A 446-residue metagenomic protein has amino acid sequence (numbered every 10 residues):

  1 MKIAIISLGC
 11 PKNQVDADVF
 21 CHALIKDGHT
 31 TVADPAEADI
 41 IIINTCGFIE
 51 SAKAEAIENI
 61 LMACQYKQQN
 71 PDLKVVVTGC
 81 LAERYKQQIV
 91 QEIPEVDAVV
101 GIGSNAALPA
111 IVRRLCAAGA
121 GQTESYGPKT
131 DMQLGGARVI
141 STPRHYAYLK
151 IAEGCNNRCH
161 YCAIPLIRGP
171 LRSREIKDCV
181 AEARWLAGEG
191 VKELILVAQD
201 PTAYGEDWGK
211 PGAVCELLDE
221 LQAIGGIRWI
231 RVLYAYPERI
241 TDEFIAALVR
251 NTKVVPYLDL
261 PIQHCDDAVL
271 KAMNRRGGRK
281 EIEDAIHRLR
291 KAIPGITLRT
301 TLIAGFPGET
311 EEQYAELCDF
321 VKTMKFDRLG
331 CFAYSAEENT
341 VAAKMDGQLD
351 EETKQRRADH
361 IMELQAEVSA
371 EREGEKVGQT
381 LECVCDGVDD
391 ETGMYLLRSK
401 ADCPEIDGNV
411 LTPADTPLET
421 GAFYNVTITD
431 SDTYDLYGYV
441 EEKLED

Functional and structural regions predicted by a protein language model:
M1-Y204, E243, L248, L258 (+7 more regions): Proteins enriched for Cys/Gly/acidic motifs involved in redox and nucleic-acid/cofactor modification
S7, Y234, I262-H264, C385 (+1 more regions): Flexible glycine-/small-residue-rich
C10, Y204-G226, A272-R276, A336-E367: Radical SAM enzyme [4Fe-4S]-AdoMet core and its adjacent flexible, acidic and glycine-rich loops/tails across
A36-E37, N156, C265, D390-T392 (+1 more regions): Short strand-connecting beta-turns/loops that link adjacent beta-strands
V75-V76, R84, I89, G188-E312: Conserved SAM/AdoMet-binding glycine-rich loop
C179, L196, V232, L260 (+6 more regions): Conserved, mostly hydrophobic/aromatic
E309, K325-F326: Contiguous mid-protein beta-loop-alpha structural module that forms a pocket-lining wall or clamp of enzyme active
K344-D446: Terminal RNA-binding accessory module
